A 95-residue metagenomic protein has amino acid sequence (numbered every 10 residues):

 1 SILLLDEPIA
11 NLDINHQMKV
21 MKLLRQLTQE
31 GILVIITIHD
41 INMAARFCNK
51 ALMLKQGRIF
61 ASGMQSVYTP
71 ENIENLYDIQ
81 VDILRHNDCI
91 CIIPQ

Functional and structural regions predicted by a protein language model:
L3-D6: Catalytic Walker B motif of ABC-type/P-loop ATPase nucleotide-binding domains
I9-A10: Short loop immediately C-terminal to the Walker-B catalytic DE motif in ABC-type ATPase nucleotide-binding domains
D13: ABC-family nucleotide-binding domains
Q17-E30: Helical segment within the ABC ATPase nucleotide-binding domain
I38-H39: H-loop/switch region of ABC-family ATPase nucleotide-binding domains
A44-R46: A short, surface-exposed alpha-helical micro-motif characterized by mixed small hydrophobic and charged/polar residues
A51-M64: H-loop (His-switch) and adjacent beta-strand-loop-beta switch element of ABC-type ATPase nucleotide-binding domains
P70, L76-Q95: ABC ATPase nucleotide-binding domains
